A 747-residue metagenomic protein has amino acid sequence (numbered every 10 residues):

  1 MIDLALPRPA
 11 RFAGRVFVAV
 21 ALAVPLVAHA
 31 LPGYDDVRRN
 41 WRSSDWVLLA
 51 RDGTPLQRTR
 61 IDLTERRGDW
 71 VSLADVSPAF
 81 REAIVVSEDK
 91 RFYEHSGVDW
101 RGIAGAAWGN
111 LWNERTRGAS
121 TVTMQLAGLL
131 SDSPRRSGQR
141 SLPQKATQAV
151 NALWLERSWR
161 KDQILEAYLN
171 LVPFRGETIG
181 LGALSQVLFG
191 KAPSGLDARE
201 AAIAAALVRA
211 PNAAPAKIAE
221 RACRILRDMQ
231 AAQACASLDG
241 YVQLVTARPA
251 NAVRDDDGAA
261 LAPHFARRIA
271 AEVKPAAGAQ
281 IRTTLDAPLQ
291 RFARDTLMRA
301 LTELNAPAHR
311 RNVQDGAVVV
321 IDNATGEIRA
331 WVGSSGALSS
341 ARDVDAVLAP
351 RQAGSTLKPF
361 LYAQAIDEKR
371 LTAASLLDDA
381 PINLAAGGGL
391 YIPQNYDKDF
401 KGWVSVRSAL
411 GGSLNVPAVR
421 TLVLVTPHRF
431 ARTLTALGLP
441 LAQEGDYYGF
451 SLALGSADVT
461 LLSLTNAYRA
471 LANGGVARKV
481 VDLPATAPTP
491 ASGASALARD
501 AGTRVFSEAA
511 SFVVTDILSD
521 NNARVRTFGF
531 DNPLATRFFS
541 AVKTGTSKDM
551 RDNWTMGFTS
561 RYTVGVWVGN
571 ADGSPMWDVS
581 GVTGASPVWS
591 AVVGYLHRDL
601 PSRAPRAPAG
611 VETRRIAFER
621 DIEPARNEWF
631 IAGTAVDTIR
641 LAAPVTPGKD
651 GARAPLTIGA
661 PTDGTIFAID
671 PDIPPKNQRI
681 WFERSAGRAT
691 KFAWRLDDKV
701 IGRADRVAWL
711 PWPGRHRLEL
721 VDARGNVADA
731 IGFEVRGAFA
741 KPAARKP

Functional and structural regions predicted by a protein language model:
A30, D36, L49, L238-F265 (+6 more regions): Soluble, non-transmembrane domains of envelope/secretory-pathway proteins that act on or interact with carbohydrate
D45-R58, V76, H309-S340, R432 (+2 more regions): A short, well-structured edge-of-sheet supersecondary motif
E82-V85, D89, M229, A293 (+7 more regions): Active-site SXXK
Y93-I103, I179-G182, D343, I366-A386 (+2 more regions): Short, well-structured active-site flanking segments
G109-R136, A252-D256, A260, L371-F430 (+2 more regions): Conserved catalytic neighborhood of penicillin-recognizing serine enzymes
R115, A119-D295, R432-G445, F450-G455 (+1 more regions): Non-catalytic, structured segments within soluble enzyme domains
A152, V208-L226, A277-L289, S339-D379 (+6 more regions): Active-site loop and adjoining helix of the penicillin-binding protein/serine DD-peptidase-beta-lactamase fold
T283-A308, V318-D322, W331-G333, A337-Q352 (+6 more regions): A penicillin-recognizing enzyme superfamily signal
